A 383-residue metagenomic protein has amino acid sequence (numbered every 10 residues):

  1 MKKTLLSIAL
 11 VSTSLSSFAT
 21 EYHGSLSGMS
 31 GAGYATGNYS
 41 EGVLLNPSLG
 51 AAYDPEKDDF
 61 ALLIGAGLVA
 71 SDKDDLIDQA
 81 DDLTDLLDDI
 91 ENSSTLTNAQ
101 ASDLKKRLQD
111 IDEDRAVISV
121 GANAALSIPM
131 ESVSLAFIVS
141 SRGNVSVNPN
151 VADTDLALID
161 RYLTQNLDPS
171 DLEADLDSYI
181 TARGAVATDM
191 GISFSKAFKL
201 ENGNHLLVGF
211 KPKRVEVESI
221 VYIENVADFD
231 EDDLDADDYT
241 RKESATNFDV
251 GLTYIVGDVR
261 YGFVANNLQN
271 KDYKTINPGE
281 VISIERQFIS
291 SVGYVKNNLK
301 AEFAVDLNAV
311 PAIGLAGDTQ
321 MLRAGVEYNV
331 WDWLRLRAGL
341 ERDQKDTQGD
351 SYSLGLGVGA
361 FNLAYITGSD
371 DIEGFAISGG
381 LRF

Functional and structural regions predicted by a protein language model:
M1-A19: Gram-negative bacterial Sec-dependent N-terminal signal peptides
L15-S141, G379: N-terminal, post-signal peptide beta-strand-biased segments of exported outer-membrane/organellar beta-barrel and other
L26, L44-P47, G121-N123, A187-S193 (+5 more regions): Membrane-embedded beta-strand positions in outer-membrane beta-barrel channels/transporters
A51-F60, L126-S134, N144, A197-L207 (+4 more regions): Short loop/turn motifs that connect adjacent beta-strands in outer-membrane beta-barrel proteins
L63, A136-S140, L207-K213, G262-N266 (+2 more regions): Outer-envelope exported proteins of Gram-negative bacteria
I77-A80, E91, Q100-V117, V145-A187 (+2 more regions): Extracellular/periplasm-exposed beta-strand and loop segments of Gram-negative cell-envelope proteins, dominated by
R115-S146, D189-A197, L207, K211-V217: Outer membrane beta-barrel
T253-F383: Outer membrane beta-barrel transmembrane domains
